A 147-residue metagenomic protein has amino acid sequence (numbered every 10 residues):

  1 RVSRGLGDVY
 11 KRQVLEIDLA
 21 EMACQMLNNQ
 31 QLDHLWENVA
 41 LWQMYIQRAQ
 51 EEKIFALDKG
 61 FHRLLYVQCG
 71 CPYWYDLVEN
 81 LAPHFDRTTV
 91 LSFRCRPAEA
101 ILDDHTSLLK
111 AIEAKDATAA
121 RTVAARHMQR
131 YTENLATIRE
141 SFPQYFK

Functional and structural regions predicted by a protein language model:
R1-Y10: Single conserved hydrophobic/aromatic residue that forms the stacking wall/gate of nucleotide- or nucleobase-binding
R12-E16: A short LG(V/I)-centered, amphipathic sequence patch enriched for acidic residue(s) preceding the LG motif
A20, Q25-V90, I101-A111, A119-R130: Conserved amphipathic alpha-helical segments that form helical-bundle/coiled-coil interaction surfaces
R94: Membrane-interface catalytic loops of GT-C/OST-like multi-pass glycosylation enzymes that act
P97-E99: Active-site loop of classical SDR/Rossmann-like NAD(P)-dependent oxidoreductases, centered on the catalytic Tyr-X3-Lys
A117-K147: C-terminal effector-binding regulatory domain of bacterial HTH transcription factors
